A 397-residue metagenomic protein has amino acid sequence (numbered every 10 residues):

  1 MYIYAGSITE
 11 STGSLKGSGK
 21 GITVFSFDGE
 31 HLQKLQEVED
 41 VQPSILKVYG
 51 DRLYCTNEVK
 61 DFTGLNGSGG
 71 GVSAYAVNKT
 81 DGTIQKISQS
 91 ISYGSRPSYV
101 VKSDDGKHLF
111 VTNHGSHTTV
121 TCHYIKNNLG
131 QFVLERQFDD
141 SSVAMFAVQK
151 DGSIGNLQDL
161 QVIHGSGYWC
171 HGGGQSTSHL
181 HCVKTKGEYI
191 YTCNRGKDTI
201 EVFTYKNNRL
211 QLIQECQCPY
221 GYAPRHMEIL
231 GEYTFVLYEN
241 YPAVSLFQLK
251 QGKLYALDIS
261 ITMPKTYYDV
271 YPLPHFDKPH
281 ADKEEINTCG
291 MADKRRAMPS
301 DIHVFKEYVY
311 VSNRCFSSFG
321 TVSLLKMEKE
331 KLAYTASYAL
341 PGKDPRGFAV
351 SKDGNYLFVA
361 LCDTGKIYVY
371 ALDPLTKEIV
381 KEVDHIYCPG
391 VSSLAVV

Functional and structural regions predicted by a protein language model:
M1, G50-D51, D105-K107, G187-E188 (+3 more regions): Short coil/turn segments that connect the beta-strands within blades of beta-propeller domains
A5-I8, L15-K16, C55-V59, L65-N66 (+6 more regions): Conserved beta-strand positions in repeat-built beta-propeller and related beta-rich domains
F25-E30, Y75-G82, M145-G155, F203-R209 (+3 more regions): Short loop/turn segments immediately following beta-strands, especially the blade-tip and inter-blade linker loops
T83-H181: Asp-box/WD-like beta-propeller blade repeats and closely related beta-sheet repeat scaffolds
Q89-I91, L157-Q175, L257-K294, I386-V397: Surface-exposed loop and turn segments in beta-propeller and other repeat-based domains that flank or scaffold
K294-K329, S337-V359: Loop/turn-rich, solvent-exposed surfaces of beta-rich toroidal or solenoidal domains
